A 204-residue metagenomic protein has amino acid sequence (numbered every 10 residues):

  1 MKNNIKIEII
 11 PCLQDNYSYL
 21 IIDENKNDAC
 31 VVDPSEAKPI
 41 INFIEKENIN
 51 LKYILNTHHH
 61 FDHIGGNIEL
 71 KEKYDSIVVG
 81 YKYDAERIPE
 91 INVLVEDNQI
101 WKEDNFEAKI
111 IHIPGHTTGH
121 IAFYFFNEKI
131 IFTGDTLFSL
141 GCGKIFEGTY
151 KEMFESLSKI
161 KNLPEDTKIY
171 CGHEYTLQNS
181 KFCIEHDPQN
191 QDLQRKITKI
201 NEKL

Functional and structural regions predicted by a protein language model:
M1, I10, I21, D97-D104 (+1 more regions): Short acidic-hydrophobic surface loop/beta-edge motif
K2-I49, A122-G134: Conserved beta-strand hairpin/beta-sheet module of binuclear metal-dependent hydrolase folds, prominently
N3-I5, D104-K109, G119: Short beta-strand or tight-loop elements that sit immediately N-terminal to catalytic metal-binding acidic residues
I21, D33, H58, L70 (+5 more regions): Divalent metal-coordination and catalytic microenvironments
A29, E36-H112, R195-K199: Active-site HxH/HxHxD metal-binding segment of metal-dependent hydrolases
T117-L204: Metallo-beta-lactamase
